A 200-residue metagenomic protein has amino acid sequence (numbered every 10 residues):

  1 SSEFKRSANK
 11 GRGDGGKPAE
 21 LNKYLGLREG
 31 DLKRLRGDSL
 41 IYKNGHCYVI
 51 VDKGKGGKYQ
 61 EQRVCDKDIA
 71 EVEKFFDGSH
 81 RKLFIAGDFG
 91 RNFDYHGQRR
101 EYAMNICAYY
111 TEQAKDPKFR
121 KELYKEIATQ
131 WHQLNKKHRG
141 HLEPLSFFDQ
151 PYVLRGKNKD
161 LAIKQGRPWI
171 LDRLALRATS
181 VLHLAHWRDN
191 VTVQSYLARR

Functional and structural regions predicted by a protein language model:
S1-K5, G11-G13, N44-Y48, F75-F76: A short mid-domain helix/strand-loop element embedded in enzyme catalytic domains that forms or borders the active-site
S2-E29, N158-R167: Basic, Lys/Arg- and aromatic-enriched nucleic-acid-binding interface segment
R6-G15, E29, A70, H80-I85 (+1 more regions): Internal alpha-helical scaffold/solenoid segments in large eukaryotic proteins
R12-G15, L21-R34, N105, Y109-A114 (+3 more regions): A short, glycine-centered helix-capping/turn motif at helix boundaries that positions DNA-contacting or catalytic
G16, H96, R100-M104, A175 (+1 more regions): A structural signal for well-ordered alpha-helical segments within the folded catalytic domains of diverse enzymes
R34-E71: Conserved tyrosine-mediated DNA breakage-rejoining catalytic core shared by Y-recombinases
C47-D52, F147-R200: Short functional hotspots where side chains directly engage DNA or cofactors
K58, R63-N158: Active-site/catalytic core of tyrosine-dependent DNA strand-transfer enzymes
